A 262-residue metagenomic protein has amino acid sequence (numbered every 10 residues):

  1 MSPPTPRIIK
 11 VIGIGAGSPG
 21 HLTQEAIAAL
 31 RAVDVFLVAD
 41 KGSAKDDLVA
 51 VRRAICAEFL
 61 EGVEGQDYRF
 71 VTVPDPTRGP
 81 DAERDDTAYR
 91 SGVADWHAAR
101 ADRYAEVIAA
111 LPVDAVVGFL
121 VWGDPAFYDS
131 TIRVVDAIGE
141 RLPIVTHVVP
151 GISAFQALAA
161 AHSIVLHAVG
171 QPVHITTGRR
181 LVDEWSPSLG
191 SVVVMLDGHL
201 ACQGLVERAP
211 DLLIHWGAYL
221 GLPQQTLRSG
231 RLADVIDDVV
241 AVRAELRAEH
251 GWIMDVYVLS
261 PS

Functional and structural regions predicted by a protein language model:
S2-I144, S229, D234-V235, R247-S262: Class I S-adenosyl-L-methionine
I9, W185-S262: A contiguous loop/helix-start segment that scaffolds small-molecule binding in enzyme catalytic cores
A16-P19, R179-L181, D197-L200: Short beta->alpha connector loops
V38, R69-P74, V148, A168 (+2 more regions): Structural signal for conserved beta-strand scaffold positions within catalytic alpha/beta enzyme cores
S43-D46, I152-Q156, L222-Q224: Short gly/pro/ser/thr-enriched loop/turn and capping motifs at secondary-structure boundaries
P76-A82, L181-D183, L222-Q224: A short acidic, often aromatic-flanked loop/helix-cap motif at beta-alpha or helix-coil junctions that lines enzyme
G123, F127-G190, R247-G251, P261: Class I SAM-dependent methyltransferase SAM-binding "motif I" and its flanking Rossmann-like core
